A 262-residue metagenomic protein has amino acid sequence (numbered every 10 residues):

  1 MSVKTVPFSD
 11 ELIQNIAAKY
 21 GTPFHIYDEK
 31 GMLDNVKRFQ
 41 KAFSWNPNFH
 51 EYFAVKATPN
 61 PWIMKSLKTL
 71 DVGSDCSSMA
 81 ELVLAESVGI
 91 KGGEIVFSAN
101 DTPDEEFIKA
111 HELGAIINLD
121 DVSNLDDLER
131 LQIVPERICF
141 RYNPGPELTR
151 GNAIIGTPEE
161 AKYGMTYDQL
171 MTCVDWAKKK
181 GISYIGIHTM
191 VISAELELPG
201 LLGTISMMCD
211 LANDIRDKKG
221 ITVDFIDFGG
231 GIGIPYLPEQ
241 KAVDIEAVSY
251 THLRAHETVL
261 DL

Functional and structural regions predicted by a protein language model:
M1-I117, V122-E136, D175-K179, S183 (+2 more regions): A charged N-terminal "starter" segment
K30, K56, S77, V122 (+4 more regions): Anionic group-transfer/hydrolysis microenvironments
D101, P144-P146, V259: Short, flexible active-site-adjacent loop segments at beta-strand->alpha-helix junctions, enriched in small/polar
P135-E147: Glycine-rich, aromatic-flanked loop segments that form ligand/cofactor-binding clefts across common enzyme folds
P144-R254: Active-site loop/helix belt of alpha/beta enzymes
H252-A255, V259-L262: Single conserved hydrophobic/aromatic residue that forms the stacking wall/gate of nucleotide- or nucleobase-binding
